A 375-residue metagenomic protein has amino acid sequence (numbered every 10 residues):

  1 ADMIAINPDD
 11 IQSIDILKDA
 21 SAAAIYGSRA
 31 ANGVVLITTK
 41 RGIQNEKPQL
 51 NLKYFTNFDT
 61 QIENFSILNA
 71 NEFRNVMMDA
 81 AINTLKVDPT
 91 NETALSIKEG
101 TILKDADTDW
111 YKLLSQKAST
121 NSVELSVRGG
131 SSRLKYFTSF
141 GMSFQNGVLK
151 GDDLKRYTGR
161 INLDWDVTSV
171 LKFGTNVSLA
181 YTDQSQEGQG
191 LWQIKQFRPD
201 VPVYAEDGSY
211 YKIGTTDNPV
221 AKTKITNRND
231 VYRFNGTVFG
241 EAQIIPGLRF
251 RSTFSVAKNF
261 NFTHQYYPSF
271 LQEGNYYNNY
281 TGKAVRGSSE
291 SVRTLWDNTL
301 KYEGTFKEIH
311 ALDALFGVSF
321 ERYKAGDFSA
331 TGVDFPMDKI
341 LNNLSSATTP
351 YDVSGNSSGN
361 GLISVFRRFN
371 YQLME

Functional and structural regions predicted by a protein language model:
A1-K18: Short acidic/polar hinge/loop motifs at secondary-structure boundaries that mediate gating or recognition
I6-D9, Y26-A31, D152-K155, Q189-L191: Short, glycine-/polar-rich solvent-exposed loops and beta-turns at beta-strand/coil boundaries
P8, T120, S131-S132, D166-V170 (+3 more regions): Outer-membrane beta-barrel channels and translocator barrels
L17, T38-K40, S126-G130, S139 (+6 more regions): Transmembrane beta-barrel domains of outer membrane proteins
A24, A30-Y54, V123-S126: N-terminal periplasmic accessory domains that precede and gate Gram-negative outer-membrane beta-barrel machines
A30, I43, G129-R133, M142 (+1 more regions): A generic beta-sheet turn/junction motif
Q44-D109, R133, G147-L154, T158-N235 (+1 more regions): Surface-exposed loop/interface segments of Gram-negative outer-membrane beta-barrel transport/assembly proteins
L113-K117, V127-S131: Outer-membrane beta-barrel initiation region
